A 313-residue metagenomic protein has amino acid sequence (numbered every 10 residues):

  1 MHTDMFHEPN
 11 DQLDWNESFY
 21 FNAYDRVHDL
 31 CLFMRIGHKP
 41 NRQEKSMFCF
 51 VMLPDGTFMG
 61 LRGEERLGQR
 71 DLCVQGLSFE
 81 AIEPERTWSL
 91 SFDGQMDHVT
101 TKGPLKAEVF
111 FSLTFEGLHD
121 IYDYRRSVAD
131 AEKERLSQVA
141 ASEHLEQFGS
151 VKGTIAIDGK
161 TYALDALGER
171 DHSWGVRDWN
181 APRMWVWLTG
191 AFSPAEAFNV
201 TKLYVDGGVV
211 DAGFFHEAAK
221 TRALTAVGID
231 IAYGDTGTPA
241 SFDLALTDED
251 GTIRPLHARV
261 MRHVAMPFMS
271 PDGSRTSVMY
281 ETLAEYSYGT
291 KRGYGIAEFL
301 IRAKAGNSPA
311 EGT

Functional and structural regions predicted by a protein language model:
M1-T313: Structured soluble/peripheral alpha/beta segments that form catalytic or ligand/cofactor-binding pockets
